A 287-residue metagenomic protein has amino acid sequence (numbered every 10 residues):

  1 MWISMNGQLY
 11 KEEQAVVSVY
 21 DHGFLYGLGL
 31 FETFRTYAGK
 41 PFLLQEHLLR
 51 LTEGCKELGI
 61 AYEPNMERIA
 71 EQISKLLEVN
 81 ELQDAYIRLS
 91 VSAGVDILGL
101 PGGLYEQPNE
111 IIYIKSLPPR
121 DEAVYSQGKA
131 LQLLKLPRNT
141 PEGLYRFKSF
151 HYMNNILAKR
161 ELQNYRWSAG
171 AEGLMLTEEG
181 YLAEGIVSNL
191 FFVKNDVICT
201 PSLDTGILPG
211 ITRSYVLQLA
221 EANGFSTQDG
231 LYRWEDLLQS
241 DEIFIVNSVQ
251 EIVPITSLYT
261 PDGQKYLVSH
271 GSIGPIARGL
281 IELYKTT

Functional and structural regions predicted by a protein language model:
M1-K75, S92, L98-T287: Helix-start/capping segments and mature chain N-termini
E78-V91, L98: Ordered, amphipathic secondary-structure segments that act as subunit-interaction surfaces in large macromolecular
